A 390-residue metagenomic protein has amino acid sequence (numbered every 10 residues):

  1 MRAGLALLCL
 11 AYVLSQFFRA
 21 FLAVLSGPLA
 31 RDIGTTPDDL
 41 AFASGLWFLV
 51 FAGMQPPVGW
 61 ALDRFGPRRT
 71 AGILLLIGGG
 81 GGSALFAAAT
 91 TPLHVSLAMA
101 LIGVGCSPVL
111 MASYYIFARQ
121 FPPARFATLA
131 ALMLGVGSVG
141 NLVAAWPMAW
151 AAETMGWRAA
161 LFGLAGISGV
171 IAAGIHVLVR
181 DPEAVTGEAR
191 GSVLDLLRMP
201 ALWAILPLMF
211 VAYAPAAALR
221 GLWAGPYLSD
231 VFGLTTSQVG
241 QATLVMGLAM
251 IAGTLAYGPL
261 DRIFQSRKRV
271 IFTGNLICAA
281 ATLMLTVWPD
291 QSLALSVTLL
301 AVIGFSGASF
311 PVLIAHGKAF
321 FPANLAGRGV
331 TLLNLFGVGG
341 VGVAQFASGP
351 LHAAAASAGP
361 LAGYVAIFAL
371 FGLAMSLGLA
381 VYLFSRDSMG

Functional and structural regions predicted by a protein language model:
L22-A23, A201-T254, A344-G349: Extracytoplasmic gate region of multi-pass secondary transporters
G53-L93: Conserved MFS/SLC helix-loop-helix module at the cytosolic interface between two early adjacent transmembrane helices
M54-P67, G253-S266, H352: Helix-to-loop junctions at the C-terminal end of transmembrane segments in multipass secondary transporters
R64-L75, R262-L276: Cytoplasmic membrane-interface "Motif A"-like loop-to-helix N-cap segments of 12-TM Major Facilitator Superfamily
A98-V136: Cytoplasmic helix-loop-helix junction between adjacent transmembrane helices in 12-TM secondary transporters
P108-F121, A308-P322: Intracellular juxtamembrane helix-capping segments at the cytosolic ends of symmetry-related transmembrane helices
L132-V179: Helix-loop-helix hairpin linking two adjacent transmembrane segments in secondary transporters
R180-L206: Juxtamembrane intracellular "pre-TM" segments in multi-pass secondary transporters
